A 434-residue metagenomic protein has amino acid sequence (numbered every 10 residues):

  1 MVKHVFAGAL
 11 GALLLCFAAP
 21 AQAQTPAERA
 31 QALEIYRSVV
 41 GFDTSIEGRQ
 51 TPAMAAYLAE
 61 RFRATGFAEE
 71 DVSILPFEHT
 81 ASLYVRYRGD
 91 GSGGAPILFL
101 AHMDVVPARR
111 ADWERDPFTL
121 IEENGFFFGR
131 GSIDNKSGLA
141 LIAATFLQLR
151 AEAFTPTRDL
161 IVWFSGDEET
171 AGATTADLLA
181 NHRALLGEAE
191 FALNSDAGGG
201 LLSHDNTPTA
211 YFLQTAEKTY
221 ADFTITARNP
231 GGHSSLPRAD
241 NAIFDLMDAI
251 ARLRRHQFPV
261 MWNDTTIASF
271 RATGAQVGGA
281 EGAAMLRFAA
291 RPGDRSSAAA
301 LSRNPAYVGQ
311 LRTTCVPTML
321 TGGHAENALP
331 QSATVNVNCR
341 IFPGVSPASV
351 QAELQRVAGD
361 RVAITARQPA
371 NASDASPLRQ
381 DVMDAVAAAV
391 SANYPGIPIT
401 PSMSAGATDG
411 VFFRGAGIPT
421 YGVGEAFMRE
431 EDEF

Functional and structural regions predicted by a protein language model:
A7-F17: Bacterial N-terminal signal peptides
A18-A23: Boundary at the C-terminal end of the N-terminal hydrophobic targeting segment
Q24, G198-T209, L213-A216, Y220-F434: Metal-dependent amide/peptide-bond hydrolase catalytic core, centered on the "pita-bread" metallohydrolase fold
Q24-R110, S332, N336: N-terminal helical capping/dimerization or prosegment-like subdomains of hydrolases acting on amide or phosphate bonds
S45-E47, E78, G91-S92, M103-P107 (+4 more regions): Solvent-exposed loop/turn segments at secondary-structure junctions within structured extracellular/periplasmic domains
T80, G94, R115, T157 (+6 more regions): Short, solvent-exposed loop/turn segments at the edges of secondary structure
G94-F164: Active-site metal-coordination/substrate-binding segment of hydrolases, especially metallo-dependent peptidases
G138-L139, F154-T155, W163-A221: Hydrophobic, small-residue-rich alpha-helical packing segments that form membrane-like cores
